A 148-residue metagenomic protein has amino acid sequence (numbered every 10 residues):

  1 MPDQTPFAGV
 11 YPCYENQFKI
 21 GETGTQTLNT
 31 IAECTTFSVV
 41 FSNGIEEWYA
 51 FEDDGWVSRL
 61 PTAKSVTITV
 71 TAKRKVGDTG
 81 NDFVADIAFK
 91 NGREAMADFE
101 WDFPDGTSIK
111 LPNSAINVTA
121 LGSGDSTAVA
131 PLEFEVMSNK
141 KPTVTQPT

Functional and structural regions predicted by a protein language model:
P2-K75, K110, A115-P131: Solvent-exposed edge beta-strands and adjacent loop segments that serve as assembly or binding interfaces
L60-A63, K90-M96, L121-G124, S138-N139: Short, surface-exposed linear patches
T67-T71, D98-E100, E133-M137: Beta-strand secondary-structure signal
V76-G80, T107, P142-V144: Residue-level signal for secondary-structure boundary sites
G80-P112: Short, acidic/charged, Gly/Pro-enriched secondary-structure junctions
L121, D125-T148: C-terminal or internal capping secondary-structure element at the end of a domain, subdomain, or sheet
